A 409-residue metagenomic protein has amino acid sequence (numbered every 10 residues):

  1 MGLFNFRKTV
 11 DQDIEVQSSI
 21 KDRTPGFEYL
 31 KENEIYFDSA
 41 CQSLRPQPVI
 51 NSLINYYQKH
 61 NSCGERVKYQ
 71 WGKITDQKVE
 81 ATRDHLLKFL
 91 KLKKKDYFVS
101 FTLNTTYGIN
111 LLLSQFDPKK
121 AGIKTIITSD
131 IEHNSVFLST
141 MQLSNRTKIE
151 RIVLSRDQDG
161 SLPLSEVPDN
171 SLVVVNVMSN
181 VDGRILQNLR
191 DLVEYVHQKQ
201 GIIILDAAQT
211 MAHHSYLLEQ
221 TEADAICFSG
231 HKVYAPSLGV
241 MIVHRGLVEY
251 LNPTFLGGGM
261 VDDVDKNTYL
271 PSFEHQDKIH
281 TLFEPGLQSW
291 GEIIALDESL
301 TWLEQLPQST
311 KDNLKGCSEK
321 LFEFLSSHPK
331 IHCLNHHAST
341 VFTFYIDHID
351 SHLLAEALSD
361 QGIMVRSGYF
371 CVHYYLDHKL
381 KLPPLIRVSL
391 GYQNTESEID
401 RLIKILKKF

Functional and structural regions predicted by a protein language model:
M1-F409: Pyridoxal 5′-phosphate
